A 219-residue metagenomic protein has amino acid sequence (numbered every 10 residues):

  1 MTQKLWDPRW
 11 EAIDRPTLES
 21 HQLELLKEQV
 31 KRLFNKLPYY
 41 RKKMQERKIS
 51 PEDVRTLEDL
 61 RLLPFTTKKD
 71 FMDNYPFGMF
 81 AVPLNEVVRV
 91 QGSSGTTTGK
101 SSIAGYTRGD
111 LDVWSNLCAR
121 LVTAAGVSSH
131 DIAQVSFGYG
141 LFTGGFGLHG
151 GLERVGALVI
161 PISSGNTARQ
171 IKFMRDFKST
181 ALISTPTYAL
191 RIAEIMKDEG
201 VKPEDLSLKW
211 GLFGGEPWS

Functional and structural regions predicted by a protein language model:
M1-G92, T98-N116, R120-A124, S128-S129: Nucleotide 5′-phosphate-binding alpha/beta core
E11, D110-L111, F137, L158-I162: Short, flexible loop segments at the rims of nucleotide/cofactor-binding pockets, characterized by
E28, G145-S219: Conserved adenylate-forming
L33, S93-T97, A133, L182 (+1 more regions): Conserved S/T- and glycine-rich ATP-binding loop of Class I adenylate-forming
V87, G138-G140, T187-Y188: Short glycine-enriched loops at secondary-structure junctions
T98-Y106, H130-S136, M174-A181: Short acidic, glycine/Ser/Thr-rich loop/turn "cap" segments at secondary-structure junctions
L111, L141-F142, S219: Alpha-helix N-cap/loop-to-helix initiation residues
V122-A157: Conserved AMP-binding loop of ANL adenylate-forming enzymes
